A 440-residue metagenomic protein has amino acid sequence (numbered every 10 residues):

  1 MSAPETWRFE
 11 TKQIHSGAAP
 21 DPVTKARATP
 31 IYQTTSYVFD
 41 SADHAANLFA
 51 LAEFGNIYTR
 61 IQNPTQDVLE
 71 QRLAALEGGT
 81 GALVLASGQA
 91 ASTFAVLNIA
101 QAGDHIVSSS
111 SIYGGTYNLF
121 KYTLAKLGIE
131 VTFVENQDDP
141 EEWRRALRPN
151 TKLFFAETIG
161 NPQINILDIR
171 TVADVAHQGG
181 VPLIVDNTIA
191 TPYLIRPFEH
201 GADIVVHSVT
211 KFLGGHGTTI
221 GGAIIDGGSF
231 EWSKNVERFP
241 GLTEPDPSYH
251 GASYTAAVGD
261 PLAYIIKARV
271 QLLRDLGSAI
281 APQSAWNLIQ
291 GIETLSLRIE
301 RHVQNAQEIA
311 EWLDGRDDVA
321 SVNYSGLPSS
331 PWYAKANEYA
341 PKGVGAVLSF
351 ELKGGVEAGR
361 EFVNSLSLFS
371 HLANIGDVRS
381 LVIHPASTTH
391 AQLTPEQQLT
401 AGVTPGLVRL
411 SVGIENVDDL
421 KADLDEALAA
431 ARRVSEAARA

Functional and structural regions predicted by a protein language model:
S2, K121-Y122, E130-V131, K152 (+3 more regions): PLP-dependent enzyme catalytic core of the Aspartate aminotransferase-like
S2-A3, Q13-P22, A82-G315, N323: Conserved PLP-enzyme active-site core in the AAT-like
S2-N63, Q71-R72: N-terminal "arm"/small-domain region of PLP-dependent enzymes with the aminotransferase-like
S36, G227-F230, L352-G355: Short loop segments at secondary-structure junctions
F39, D138-E142, S330-P331: A short acidic, often aromatic-flanked loop/helix-cap motif at beta-alpha or helix-coil junctions that lines enzyme
S41-T93, G115-T123: Conserved N-terminal alpha-helix of the aminotransferase class I/II PLP-enzyme fold
F54, T80, S284, L288 (+3 more regions): Short amphipathic alpha-helical segments
G277, I299, Q307, E311-V408 (+1 more regions): Conserved C-terminal alpha-helix-loop-beta "cap" of PLP-dependent enzymes that closes/shapes the active-site mouth
